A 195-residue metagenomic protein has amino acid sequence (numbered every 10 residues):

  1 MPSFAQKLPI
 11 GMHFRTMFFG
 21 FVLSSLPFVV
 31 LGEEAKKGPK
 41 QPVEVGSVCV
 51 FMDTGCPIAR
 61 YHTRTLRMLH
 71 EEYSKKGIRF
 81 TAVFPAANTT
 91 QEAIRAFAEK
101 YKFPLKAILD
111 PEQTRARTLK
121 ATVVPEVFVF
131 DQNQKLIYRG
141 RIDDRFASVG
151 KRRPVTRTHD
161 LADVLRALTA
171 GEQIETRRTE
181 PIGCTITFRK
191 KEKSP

Functional and structural regions predicted by a protein language model:
M1-F14: N-terminal secretory signal peptides that target proteins for export/translocation
H13-F28: Bacterial N-terminal signal peptides
V30-E34: Boundary at the C-terminal end of the N-terminal hydrophobic targeting segment
P42-P57, L165: Short active-site neighborhood of thiol/selenol oxidoreductases, capturing the structured segment around
E44-S47, K76-R79, F103-L105, Q132: Loop/turn elements at helix/coil->beta-strand transitions in domains of secreted/extracellular proteins
D53-T63, A87-N88, V127, C184-T187: Short, thiol/selenol-centered motifs that function as redox-active sites or metal-ligating centers
R60-Y101, L109-T118: Structural microenvironment flanking redox-active thiols in thiol-disulfide oxidoreductases
E112-K191: Thiol/selenol-based redox catalytic cores and closely related redox-interacting motifs
